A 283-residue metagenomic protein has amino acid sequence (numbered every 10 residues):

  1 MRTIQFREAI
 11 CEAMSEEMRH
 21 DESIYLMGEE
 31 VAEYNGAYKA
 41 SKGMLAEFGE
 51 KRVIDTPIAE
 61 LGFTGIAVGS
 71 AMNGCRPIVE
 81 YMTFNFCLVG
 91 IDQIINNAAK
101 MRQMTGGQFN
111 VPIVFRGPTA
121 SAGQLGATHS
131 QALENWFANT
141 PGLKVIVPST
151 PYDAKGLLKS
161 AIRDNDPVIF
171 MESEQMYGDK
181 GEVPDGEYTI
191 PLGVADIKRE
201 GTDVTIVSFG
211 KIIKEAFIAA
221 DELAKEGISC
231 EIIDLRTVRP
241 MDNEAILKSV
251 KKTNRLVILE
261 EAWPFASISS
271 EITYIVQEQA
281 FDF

Functional and structural regions predicted by a protein language model:
M1-P167, M171: Thiamine diphosphate
V31, Y38-E47, F109-V114, A122-Q124 (+1 more regions): Thiamine diphosphate
